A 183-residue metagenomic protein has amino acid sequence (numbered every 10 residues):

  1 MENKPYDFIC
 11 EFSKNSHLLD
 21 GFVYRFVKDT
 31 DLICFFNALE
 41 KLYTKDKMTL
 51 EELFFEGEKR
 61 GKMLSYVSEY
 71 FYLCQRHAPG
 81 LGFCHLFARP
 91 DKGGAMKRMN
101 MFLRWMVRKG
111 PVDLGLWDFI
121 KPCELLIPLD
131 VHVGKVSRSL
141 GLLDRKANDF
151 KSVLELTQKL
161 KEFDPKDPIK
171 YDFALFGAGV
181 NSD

Functional and structural regions predicted by a protein language model:
M1-D183: HhH-family (HhH-GPD) DNA N-glycosylase catalytic core used in base-excision repair
